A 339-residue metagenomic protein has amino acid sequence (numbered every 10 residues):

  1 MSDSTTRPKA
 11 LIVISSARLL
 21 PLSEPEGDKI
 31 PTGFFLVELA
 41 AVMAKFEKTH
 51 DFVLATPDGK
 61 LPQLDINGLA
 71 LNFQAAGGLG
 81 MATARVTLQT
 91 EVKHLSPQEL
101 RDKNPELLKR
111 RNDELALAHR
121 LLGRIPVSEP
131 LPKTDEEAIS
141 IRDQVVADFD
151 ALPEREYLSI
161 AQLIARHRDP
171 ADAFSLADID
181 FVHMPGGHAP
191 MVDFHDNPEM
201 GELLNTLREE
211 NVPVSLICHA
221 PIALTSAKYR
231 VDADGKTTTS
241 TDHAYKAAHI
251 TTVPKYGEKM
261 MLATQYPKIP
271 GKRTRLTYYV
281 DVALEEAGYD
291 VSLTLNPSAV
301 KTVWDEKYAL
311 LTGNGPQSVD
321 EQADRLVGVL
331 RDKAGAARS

Functional and structural regions predicted by a protein language model:
M1-E210, A223-S339: Extended, subdomain-level signal for the structured scaffold at the beginning of enzyme domains
P213: Short glycine-centered segments of the SAM/dcSAM-binding site in methyltransferase folds
L216-P221: Short, thiol/selenol-centered motifs that function as redox-active sites or metal-ligating centers
